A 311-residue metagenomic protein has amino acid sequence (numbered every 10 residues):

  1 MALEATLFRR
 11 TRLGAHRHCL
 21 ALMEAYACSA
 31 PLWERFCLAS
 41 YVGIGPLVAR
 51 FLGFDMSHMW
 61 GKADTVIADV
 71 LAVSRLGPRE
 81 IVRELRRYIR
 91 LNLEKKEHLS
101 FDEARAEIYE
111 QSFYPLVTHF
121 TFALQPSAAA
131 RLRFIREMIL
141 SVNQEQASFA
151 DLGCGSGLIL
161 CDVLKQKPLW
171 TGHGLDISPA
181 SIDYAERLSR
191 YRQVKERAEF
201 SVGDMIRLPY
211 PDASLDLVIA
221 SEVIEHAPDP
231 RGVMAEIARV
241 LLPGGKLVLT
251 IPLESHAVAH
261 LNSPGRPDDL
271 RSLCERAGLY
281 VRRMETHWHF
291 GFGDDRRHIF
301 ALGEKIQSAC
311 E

Functional and structural regions predicted by a protein language model:
A2-R207, M234, S263-L273, A277 (+2 more regions): Conserved N-terminal segment of class I S-adenosyl-L-methionine
I206-L217: A short acidic, Gly/Pro-enriched loop at the edge of an enzyme's catalytic core that lines a small-molecule cofactor
A220-V223: A short beta-strand submotif of the Rossmann-like class I SAM-dependent methyltransferase core that lines
H226: Histidine-centered divalent metal-coordination motifs
R231-P243: A short glycine-rich, Lys/Arg-flanked "PGG" loop and its adjoining helix->strand segment in the class I
G245-P252: Conserved beta-strand signature within the Rossmann-like core of class I S-adenosyl-L-methionine
P252-A257, W288-H289: Short "lid" loop at the C-terminus of a central beta-strand within the Rossmann-like core of SAM-dependent
